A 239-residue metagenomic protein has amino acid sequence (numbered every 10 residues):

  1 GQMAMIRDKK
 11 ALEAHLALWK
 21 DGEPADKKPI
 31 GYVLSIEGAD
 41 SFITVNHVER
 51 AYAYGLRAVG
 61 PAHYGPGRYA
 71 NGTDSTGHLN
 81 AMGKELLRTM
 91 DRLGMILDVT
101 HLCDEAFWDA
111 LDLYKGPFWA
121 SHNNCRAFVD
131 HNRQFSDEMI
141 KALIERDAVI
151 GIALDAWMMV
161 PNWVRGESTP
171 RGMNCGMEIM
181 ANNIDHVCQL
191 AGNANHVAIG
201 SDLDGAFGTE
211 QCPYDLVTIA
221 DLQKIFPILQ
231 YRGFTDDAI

Functional and structural regions predicted by a protein language model:
G1-N46, A70-K84, R88-R92: A metal-dependent hydrolase metal-coordination microenvironment
D8, G55, L97, H122 (+3 more regions): Conserved, mostly hydrophobic/aromatic
A11-A14, S41-F42, G65-A70, L102-W108 (+3 more regions): Active-site environment of divalent metal-dependent phosphoester hydrolases
V33-E37, G60-A62, D98-T100, W119-N123 (+2 more regions): A cross-family glycoside hydrolase active-site/sugar-binding cleft signature
T44-A53, D74-W119, N132-A148, E178-N195: Histidine/acidic residue-rich metal-binding segments in metalloenzymes
G151-W157, P161-W163, M173-L190: Detector for outer-membrane/organellar transmembrane beta-barrel domains, recognizing the amphipathic beta-strand
A153-L154, G192-L216: Short acidic/histidine-rich active-site segments
V217-I239: Mid-to-C-terminal alpha-helical segments outside catalytic/metal-binding sites
